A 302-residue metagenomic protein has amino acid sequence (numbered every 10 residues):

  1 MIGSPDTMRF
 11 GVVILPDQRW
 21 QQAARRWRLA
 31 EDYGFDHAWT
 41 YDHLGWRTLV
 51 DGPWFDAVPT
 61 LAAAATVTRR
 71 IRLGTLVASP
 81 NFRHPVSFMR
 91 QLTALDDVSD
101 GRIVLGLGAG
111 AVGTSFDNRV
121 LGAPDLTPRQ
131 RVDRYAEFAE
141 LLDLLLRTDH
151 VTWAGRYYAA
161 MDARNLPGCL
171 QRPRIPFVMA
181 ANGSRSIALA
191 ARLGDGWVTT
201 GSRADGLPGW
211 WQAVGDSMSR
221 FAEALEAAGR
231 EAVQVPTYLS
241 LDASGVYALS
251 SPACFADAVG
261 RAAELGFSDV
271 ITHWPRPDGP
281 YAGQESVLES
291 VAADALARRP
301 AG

Functional and structural regions predicted by a protein language model:
M1-D6, P124-L170, V198-G302: An alpha-helical appendage that flanks or caps ligand/catalytic pockets
M1-V67, I175, P275, E289-S290: N-terminal beta1-alpha1-beta2 module of alpha/beta enzyme domains
T7-Q21, P80-T152, T200-G201: Flexible, glycine-rich active-site loops centered on histidine and acidic residues that chelate a metal or position
F10-I14, A38-T40, R72-L76, I103-L107 (+4 more regions): Hydrophobic faces of well-ordered beta-strands that scaffold small-molecule active sites in alpha/beta enzyme cores
F10-Q21, A78-V86, Q171-N182, S240-A253: Active-site mouth loops of central-metabolism enzymes
R19-A30, F88-Q91, M179-R192, S250-R261: Short, acidic/polar
R25-Y41, R192, G196-T200, R261-V270: Catalytic domains of carbohydrate-active enzymes, especially glycoside hydrolases
G34, D42, A64, L95 (+6 more regions): Conserved, mostly hydrophobic/aromatic
